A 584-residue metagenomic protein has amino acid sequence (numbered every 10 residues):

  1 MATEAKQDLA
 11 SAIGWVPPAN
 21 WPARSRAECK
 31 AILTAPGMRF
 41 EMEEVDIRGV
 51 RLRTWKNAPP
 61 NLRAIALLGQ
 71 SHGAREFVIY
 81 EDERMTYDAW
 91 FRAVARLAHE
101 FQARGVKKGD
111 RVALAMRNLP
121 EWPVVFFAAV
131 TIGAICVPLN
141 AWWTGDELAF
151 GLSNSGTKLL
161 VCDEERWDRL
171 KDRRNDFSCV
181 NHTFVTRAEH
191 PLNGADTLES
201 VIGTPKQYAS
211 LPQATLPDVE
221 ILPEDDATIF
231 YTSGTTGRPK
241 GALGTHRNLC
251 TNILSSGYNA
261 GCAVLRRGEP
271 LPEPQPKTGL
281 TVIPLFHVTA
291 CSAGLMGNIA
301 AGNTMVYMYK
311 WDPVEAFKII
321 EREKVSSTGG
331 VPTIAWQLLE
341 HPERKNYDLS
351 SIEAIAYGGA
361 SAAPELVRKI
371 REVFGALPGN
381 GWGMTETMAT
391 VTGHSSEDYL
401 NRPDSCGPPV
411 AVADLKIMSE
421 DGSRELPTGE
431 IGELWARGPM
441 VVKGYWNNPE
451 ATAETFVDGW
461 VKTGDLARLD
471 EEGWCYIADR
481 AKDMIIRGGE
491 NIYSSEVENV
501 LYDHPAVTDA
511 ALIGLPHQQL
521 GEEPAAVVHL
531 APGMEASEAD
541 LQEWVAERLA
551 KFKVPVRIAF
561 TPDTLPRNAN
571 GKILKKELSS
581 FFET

Functional and structural regions predicted by a protein language model:
A2-L33, M38, A103-R104, T131-P205 (+1 more regions): Structural core segment of the AMP-binding/adenylate-forming
M38-I47, R63-T86, H190-N193: AMP-dependent adenylate-forming
N57-A58, A74-L119, P123-F127, T144-A149: Conserved AMP-binding/adenylate-forming core of the ANL superfamily
T86-D88, E220, A227-S255: Conserved AMP-binding A3 loop
W143, A149-F150, L160-C162, T328 (+7 more regions): AMP-binding/adenylate-forming catalytic core of the ANL superfamily
Y208-Y231, R238, E269-T278: Conserved pre-ATP/AMP-binding loop-to-beta segment of ANL
C250-T278, F286-S326, H341: Conserved AMP-binding/adenylation subdomain of ANL enzymes
A300-N303, R322-G330, L339-N401, D414 (+1 more regions): Gly/Ser/Thr-rich phosphate-binding loop
